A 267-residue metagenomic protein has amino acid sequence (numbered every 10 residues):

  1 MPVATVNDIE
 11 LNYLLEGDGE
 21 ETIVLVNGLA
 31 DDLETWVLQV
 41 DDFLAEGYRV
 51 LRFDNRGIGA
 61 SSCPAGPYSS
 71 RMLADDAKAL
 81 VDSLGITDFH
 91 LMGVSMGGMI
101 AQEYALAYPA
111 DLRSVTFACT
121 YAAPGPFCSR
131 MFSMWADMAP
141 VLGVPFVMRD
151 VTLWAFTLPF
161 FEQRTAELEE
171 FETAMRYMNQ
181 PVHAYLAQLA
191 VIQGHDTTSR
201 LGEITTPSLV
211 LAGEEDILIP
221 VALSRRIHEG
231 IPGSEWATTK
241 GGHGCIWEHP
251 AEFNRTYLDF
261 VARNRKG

Functional and structural regions predicted by a protein language model:
N7-S62: Conserved HGGG/HGGXW glycine-rich cap/lid loop of the alpha/beta-hydrolase fold
A45, L51-R52, R56-G93: Active-site loop/oxyanion-hole signature of alpha/beta-hydrolase fold enzymes
G93, G97, A101: Gly/Ala-rich beta-loop-alpha elbow adjacent to hydrolase catalytic centers
Q102, L106-A107, R113-L142: Flexible "cap/lid" loop of the alpha/beta hydrolase fold
P126-C128, F146-R200: Conserved alpha/beta-hydrolase catalytic His-Asp/Glu region
I204, V210-A212, D216: Short beta-strand/loop motif that positions the catalytic acidic residue of the alpha/beta-hydrolase fold
I217-L223: Conserved alpha/beta-hydrolase "acid-adjacent" motif
S234-G267: Catalytic active-site module of serine/aspartate enzymes centered on a nucleophile-bearing elbow/loop
